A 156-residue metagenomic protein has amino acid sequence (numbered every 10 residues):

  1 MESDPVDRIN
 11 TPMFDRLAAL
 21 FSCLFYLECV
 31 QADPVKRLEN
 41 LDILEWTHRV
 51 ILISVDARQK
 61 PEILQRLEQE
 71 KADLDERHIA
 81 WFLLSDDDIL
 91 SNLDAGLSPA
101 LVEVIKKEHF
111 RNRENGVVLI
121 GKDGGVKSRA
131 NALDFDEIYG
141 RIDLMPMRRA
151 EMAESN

Functional and structural regions predicted by a protein language model:
E2-C23, E28-N156: Non-catalytic interaction/Regulatory regions outside core domains
